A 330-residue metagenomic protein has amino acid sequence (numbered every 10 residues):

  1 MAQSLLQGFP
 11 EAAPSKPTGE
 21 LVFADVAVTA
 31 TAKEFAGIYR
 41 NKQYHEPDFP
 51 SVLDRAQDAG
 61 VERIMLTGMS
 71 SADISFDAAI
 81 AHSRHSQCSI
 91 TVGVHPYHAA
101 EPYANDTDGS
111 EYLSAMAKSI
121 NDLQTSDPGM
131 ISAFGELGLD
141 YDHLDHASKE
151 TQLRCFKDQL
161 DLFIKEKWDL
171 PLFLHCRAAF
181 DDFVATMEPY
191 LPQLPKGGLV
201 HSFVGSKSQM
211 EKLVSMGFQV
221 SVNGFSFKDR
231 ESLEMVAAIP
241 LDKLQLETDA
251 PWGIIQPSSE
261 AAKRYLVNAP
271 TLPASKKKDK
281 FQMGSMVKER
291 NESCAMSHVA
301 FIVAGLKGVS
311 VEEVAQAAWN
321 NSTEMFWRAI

Functional and structural regions predicted by a protein language model:
M1-I330: Mid-domain alpha/beta scaffold segments of enzyme catalytic cores
